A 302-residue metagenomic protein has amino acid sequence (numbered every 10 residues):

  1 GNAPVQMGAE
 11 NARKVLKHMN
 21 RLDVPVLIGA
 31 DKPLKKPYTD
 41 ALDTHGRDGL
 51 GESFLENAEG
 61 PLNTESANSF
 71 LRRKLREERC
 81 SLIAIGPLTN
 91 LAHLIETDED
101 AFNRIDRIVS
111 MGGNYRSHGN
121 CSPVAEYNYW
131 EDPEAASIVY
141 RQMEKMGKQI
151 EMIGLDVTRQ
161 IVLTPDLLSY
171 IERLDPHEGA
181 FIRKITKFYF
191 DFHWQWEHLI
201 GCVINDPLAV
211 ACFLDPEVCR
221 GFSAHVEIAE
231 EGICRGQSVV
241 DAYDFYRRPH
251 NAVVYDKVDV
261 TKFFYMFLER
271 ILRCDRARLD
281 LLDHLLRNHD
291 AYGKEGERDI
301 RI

Functional and structural regions predicted by a protein language model:
G1-D48: Active-site rim/loop-helix segments in enzyme catalytic domains that contact anionic ligands
G1-K14, F54-Q160, P165: Active-site histidine-anchored catalytic micro-motif
P4-M7, L34-K35, N114-H118, E227-D244: Short, mixed-charge aromatic SLiMs
V26, V139, V210: A residue-level signal for conserved active-site and pocket-lining positions in enzyme catalytic cores
T39-R47, S122-E126, L167-Y170, Y243: Short, surface-exposed amphipathic charged segments that create phosphate/polyanion-binding patches used for binding
T44-F54, Y189, Y243-Y246: Short, basic/glycine-rich phosphate-binding loops at helix/coil junctions that contact nucleotide phosphates
G49-E59, H193-W196: Short glycine/proline- and acidic residue-enriched helix-loop micro-motifs that form flexible lids or anion-recognition
W130-E134, G147-I302: Conformational coupling and interaction surfaces
